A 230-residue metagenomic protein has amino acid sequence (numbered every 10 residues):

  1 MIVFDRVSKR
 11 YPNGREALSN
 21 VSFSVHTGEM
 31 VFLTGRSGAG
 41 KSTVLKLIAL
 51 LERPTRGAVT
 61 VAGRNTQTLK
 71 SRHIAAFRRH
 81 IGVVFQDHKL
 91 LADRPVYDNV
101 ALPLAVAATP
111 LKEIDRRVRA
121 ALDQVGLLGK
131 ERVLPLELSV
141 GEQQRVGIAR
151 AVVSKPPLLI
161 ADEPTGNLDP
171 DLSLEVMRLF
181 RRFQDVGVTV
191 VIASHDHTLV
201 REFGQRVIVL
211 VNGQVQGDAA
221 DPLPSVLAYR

Functional and structural regions predicted by a protein language model:
P12, T66-G82, L111, D185: ABC ATPase NBD coupling module
A49: Helix-to-loop junction immediately C-terminal to a conserved catalytic motif
G57-N65: Conserved ABC transporter NBD signature motif
R94-L102: Short coil-to-helix segment of the ABC ATPase nucleotide-binding domain corresponding to the Q-loop/switch region
V133-L136, S154, V186: Conserved signature/switch motifs of ABC ATPase nucleotide-binding domains
L134-L138, E142-Q144: Conserved ABC ATPase signature
L159-D162: Catalytic Walker B motif of ABC-type/P-loop ATPase nucleotide-binding domains
